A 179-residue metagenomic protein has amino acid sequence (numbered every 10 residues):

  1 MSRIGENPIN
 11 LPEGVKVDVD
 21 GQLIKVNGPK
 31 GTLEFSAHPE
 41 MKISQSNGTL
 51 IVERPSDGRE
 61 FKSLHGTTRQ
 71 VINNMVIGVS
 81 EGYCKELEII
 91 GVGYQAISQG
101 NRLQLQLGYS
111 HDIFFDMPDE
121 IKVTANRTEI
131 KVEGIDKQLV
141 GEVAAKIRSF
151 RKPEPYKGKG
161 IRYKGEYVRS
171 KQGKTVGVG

Functional and structural regions predicted by a protein language model:
S2-H65, R69-A145, S149-G179: N-terminal intrinsically disordered, cationic/polar leader segments that include organellar targeting peptides
